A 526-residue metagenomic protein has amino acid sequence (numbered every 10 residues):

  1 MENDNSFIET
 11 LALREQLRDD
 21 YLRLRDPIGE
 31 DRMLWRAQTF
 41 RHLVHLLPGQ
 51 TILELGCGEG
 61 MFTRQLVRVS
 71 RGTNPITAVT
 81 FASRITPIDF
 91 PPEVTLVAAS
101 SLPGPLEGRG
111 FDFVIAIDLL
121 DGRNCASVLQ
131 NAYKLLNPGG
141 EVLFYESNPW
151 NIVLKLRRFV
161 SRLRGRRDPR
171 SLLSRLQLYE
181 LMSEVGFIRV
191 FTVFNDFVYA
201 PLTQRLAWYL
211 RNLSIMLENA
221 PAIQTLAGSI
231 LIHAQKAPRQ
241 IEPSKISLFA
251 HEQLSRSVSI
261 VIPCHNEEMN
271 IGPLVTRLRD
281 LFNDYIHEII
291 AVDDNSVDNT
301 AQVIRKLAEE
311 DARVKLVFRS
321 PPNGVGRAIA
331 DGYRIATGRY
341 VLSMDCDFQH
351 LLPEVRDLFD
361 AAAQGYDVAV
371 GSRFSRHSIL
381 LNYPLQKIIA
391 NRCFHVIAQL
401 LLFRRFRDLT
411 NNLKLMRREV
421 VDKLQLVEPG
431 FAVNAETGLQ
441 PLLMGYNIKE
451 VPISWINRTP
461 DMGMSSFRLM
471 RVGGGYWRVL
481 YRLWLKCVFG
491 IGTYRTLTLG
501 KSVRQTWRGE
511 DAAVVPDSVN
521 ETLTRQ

Functional and structural regions predicted by a protein language model:
G58-P103: Class I SAM-dependent methyltransferase SAM/SAH-binding core
A126-P138: A short glycine-rich, Lys/Arg-flanked "PGG" loop and its adjoining helix->strand segment in the class I
L143-G165: Conserved class I S-adenosyl-L-methionine
F159, G165, R319-I335, Y340 (+3 more regions): Acceptor/aglycone-binding surface of glycosyltransferases and processive sugar-polymer synthases
I215-V258, T276, F403, L426-Q526: Hydrophobic helical membrane-anchoring modules
T276-I286: Short, acidic, metal-binding catalytic loop of nucleotide-sugar glycosyltransferases
H287-E288, A301-I335: Conserved donor nucleotide-binding strand/loop of the catalytic core
D293-Q302, F348: A conserved acidic beta->alpha catalytic loop
